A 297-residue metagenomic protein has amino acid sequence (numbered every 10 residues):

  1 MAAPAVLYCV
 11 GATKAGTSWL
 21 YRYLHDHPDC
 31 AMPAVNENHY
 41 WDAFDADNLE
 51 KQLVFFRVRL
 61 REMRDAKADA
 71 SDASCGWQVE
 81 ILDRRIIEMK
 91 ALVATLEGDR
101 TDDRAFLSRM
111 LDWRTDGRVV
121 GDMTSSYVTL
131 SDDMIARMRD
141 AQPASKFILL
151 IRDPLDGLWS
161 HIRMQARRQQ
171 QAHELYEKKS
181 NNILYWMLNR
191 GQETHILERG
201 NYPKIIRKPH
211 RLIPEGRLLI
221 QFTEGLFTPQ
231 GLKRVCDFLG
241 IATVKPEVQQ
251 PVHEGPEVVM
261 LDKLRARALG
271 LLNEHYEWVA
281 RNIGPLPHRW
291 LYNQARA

Functional and structural regions predicted by a protein language model:
M1-R114, R118, M123-T124, L155 (+3 more regions): PAPS-dependent sulfotransferase catalytic core
H27-P28, Q142, I283: Acidic-histidine catalytic/liganding microenvironments
V35-N36, A43, R152-P154, P203-A297: The conserved 3'-phosphoadenosine-5'-phosphosulfate
K90-T95, D122-Y127, I183-E198, P251-A266: Surface-exposed cleft-lining segments at the edges of enzyme active sites
R100-R114, Q165-R234, L269-G270, E274-E277: PAPS-dependent sulfotransferase catalytic domain
G117, T124-P143, E198-I205, R234: Active-site periphery "cap/insert" segments of enzyme catalytic domains
G121, K146-I148, L219-Q221: Hydrophobic/aromatic beta-strand patches that form the interior of the parallel beta-sheet core in alpha/beta enzyme
A141-I162, V235: Conserved phosphate-donor/acceptor-positioning beta-strand/loop module used by diverse small-molecule
